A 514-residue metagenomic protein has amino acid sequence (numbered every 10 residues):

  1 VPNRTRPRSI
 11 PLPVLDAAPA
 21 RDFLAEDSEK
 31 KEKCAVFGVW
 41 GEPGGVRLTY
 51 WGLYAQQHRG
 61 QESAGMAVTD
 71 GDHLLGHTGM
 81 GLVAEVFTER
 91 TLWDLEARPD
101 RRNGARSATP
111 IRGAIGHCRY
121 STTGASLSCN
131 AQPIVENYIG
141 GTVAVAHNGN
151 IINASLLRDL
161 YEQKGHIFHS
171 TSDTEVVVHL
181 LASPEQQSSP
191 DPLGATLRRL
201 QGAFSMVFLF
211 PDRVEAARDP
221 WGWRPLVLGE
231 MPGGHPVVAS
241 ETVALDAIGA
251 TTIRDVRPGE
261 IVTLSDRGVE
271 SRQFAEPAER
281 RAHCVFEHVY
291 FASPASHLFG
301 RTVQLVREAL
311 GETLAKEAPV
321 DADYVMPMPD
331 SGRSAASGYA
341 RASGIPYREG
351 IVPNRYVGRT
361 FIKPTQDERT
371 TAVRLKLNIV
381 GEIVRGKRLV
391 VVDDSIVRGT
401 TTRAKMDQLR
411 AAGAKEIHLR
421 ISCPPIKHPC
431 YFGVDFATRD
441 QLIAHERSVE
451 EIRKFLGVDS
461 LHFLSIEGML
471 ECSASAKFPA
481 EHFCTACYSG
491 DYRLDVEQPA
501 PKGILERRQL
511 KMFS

Functional and structural regions predicted by a protein language model:
P2-P258, T263-A322, M328, E416: Conserved short alpha-helical segments that host acidic/polar catalytic motifs at enzyme active sites
G44-V46, T122-T123, N153, W223-R224 (+8 more regions): Flexible loop/turn segments at secondary-structure boundaries
H166, Q186-Q187, P319-D323, R341-R348 (+2 more regions): Secondary-structure transition/capping motifs at alpha-helix termini and the adjoining loop/turn into the next element
S170, E175, Y347-G358, F455-S473: A conserved beta-strand->alpha-helix junction
A195, V243-A244, T251-T252, V256-E260 (+5 more regions): Phosphate/diphosphate-binding loops
L197, D212-R213, G249-D255, E276 (+1 more regions): PRPP-dependent phosphoribosyltransferase catalytic core
R218, S240, D266, P327-D330 (+7 more regions): Active-site proximal loops enriched in glycine and acidic residues that flank catalytic Cys/His/Asp and coordinate
G344-L389, T400, K427-A437: Short, glycine/charge-rich flexible loops or terminal/linker lids adjacent to PRPP-binding catalytic cores
